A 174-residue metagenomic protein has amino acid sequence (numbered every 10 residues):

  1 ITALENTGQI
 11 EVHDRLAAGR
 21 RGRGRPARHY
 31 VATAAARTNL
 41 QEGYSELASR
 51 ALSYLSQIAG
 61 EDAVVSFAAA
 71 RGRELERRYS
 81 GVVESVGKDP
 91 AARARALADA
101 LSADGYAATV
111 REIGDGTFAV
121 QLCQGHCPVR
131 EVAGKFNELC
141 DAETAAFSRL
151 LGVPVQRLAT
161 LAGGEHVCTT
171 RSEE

Functional and structural regions predicted by a protein language model:
I1-A34: Basic, Lys/Arg-rich alpha-helical nucleic-acid-recognition elements, primarily the DNA-binding modules of transcription
G22-E61: Conserved segment of winged-helix/HTH DNA-binding domains
V31, T169-R171: Short, well-ordered beta-strand micro-motif
S56-Q57, E61-T169: Mid-protein regulatory/catalytic core that forms ligand/cofactor-binding pockets and protein-protein interaction
